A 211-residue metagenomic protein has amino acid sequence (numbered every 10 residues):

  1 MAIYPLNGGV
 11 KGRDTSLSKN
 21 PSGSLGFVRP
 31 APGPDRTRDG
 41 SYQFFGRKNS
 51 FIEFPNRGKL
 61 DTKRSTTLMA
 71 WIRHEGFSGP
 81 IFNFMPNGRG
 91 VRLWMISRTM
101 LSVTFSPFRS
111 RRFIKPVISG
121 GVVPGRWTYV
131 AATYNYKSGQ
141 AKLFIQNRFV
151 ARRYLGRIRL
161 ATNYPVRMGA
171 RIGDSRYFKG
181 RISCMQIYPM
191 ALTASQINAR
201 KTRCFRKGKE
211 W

Functional and structural regions predicted by a protein language model:
M1-N49, G58, I197-W211: Extracytoplasmic low-complexity segments
M1-V10, R36, T67-H74, S175-F205: Extracellular, beta-strand-rich glycan-interacting domains
F45-T66, V91, F113-G121, I172: Short surface loop/edge beta-strand patches of beta-sandwich-type extracellular domains that form ligand-contact sites
G58-E75, R89-M95, R126-Y129, I182-M185: A carbohydrate-recognition surface predominantly in extracellular/luminal proteins
G79-F105: Glycan-recognition/cleft segments
V103-Y129: Short, aromatic/His-centered strand-loop micro-motif at the edge of beta-sheets
R126-A141: Localized edge beta-strand/strand-to-loop motifs within extracellular or lumenal beta-rich domains
R153-I182: Flexible glycan-contacting loops in extracellular carbohydrate-active proteins
